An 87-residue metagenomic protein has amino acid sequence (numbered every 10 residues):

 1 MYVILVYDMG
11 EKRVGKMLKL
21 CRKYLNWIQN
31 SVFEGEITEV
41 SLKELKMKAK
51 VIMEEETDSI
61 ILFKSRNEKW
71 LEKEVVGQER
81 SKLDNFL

Functional and structural regions predicted by a protein language model:
M1, R13, K19-L20, L45-K46 (+3 more regions): Short leucine-rich amphipathic alpha-helices used at interfaces
M1-S41: Extended, hydrophobic alpha-helical segments
K19, L25-W27, M47-K48, M53 (+1 more regions): Alpha-helix boundary/interfacial micro-motifs
K23, S31, I37, K46 (+2 more regions): Acidic, divalent-metal-binding catalytic cores of TOPRIM and closely related two-metal-ion phosphodiester/pyrophosphate
N30-S59, K64-S65: Short, intrinsically disordered low-complexity segments
V51-L87: C-terminal structural segments of small proteins and small subunits
